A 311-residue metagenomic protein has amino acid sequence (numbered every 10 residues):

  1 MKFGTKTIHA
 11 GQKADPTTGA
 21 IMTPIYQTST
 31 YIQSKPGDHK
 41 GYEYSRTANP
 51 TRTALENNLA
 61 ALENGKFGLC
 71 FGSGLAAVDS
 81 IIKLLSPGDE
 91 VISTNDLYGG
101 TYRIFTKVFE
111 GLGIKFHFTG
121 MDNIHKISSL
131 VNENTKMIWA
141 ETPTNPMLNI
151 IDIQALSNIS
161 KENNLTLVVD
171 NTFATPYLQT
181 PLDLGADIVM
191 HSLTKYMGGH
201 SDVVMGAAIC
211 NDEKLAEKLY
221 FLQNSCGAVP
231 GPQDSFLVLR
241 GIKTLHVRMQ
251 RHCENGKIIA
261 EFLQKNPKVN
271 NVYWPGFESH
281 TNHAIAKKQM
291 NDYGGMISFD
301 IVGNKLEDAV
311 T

Functional and structural regions predicted by a protein language model:
M1-G37: N-terminal amphipathic/basic leader segments beginning at the initiator methionine
G4, I21-I25, K40, F67 (+2 more regions): A generic secondary-structure signal marking the coil-to-beta-strand transition
H9, F67-K268, Y273, S279 (+1 more regions): Conserved PLP-enzyme active-site core in the AAT-like
P16-T17, M197, K287-Q289: Short Gly/Pro-enriched turn/cap motifs at secondary-structure boundaries
A20, G256, P267, M290-G294: Short gly/pro-enriched beta-turn/loop segments at secondary-structure junctions
T30-D79, K83-L84, G100-K107: Conserved N-terminal alpha-helix of the aminotransferase class I/II PLP-enzyme fold
T30-I32, C210-L215, I242, I301-K305: Short loop segments at secondary-structure junctions
N271-T311: Conserved PLP-binding catalytic core of the aspartate aminotransferase-like
